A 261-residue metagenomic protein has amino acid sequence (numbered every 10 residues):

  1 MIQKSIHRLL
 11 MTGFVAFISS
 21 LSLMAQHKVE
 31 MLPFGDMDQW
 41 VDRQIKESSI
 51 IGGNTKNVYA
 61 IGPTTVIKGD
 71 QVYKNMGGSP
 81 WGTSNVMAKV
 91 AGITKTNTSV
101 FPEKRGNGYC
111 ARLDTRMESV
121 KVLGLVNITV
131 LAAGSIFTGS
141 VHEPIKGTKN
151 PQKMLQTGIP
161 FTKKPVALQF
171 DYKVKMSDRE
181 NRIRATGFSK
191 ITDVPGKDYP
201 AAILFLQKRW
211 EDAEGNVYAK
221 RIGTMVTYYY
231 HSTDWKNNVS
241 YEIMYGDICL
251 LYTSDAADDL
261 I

Functional and structural regions predicted by a protein language model:
M1-M31: Bacterial Sec-dependent N-terminal signal peptides
Q26-T83: Extracellular carbohydrate-recognition regions
L32-F34, G106-C110, Q156-G158, K163-Q169 (+1 more regions): Extracellular structured ligand-interaction cores
K104-E118: Short carbohydrate-recognition loop motifs
T129-T148, L155-L168: Extracellular/lumenal carbohydrate-interaction signature centered on repeated Trp-anchored short motifs
Q152-Q156, T224-V226: Short structured motifs
K164-A167, V174-L250: Short helix-loop boundary/capping segments
Y252-A257: Conserved small/polar residues in nucleotide/adenosyl-binding loops
